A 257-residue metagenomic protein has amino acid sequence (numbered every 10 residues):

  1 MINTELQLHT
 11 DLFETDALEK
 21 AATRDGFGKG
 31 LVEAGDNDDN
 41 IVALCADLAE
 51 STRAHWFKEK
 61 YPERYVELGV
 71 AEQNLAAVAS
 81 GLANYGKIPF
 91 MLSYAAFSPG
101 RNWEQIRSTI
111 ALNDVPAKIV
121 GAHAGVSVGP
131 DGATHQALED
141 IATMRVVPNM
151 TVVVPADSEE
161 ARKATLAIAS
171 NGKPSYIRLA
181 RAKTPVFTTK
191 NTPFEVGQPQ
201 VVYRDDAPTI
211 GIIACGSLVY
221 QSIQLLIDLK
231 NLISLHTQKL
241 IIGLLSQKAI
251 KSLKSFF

Functional and structural regions predicted by a protein language model:
M1-R178, K183-T184, V196: Thiamine diphosphate
T23-A34, K163-P174, K183-D228, S252-L253: Glycine-/acidic-rich phosphate or pyrophosphate-binding loops and their flanking alpha/beta elements
L44, R178, I213-A214, T237-I241: Short, conserved beta-strand edge motifs with alternating hydrophobic and charged residues
S51, P99-G100, V219-Y220, S246-Q247: Loop/helix-junction capping segments adjacent to catalytic residues or to phosphate/diphosphate-binding pockets
Y61-P62, Q221-K239: Short helix-loop-beta junction
G69-V70, Q238-S246: Short beta->alpha junction loops
V152-P155, H236-L240: Short, well-structured beta-strand/strand-turn elements
G243-F257: Glycine-rich, anion-gripping cofactor-binding loops and their flanking helix/strand elements in enzyme active sites
